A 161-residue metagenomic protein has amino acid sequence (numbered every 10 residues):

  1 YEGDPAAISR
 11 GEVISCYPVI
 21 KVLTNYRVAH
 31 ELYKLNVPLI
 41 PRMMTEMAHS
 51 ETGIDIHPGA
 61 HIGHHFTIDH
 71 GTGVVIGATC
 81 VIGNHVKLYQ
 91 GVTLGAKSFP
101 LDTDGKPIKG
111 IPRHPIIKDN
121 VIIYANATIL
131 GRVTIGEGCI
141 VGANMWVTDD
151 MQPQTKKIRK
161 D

Functional and structural regions predicted by a protein language model:
Y1-E46: Terminal amphipathic alpha-helical/low-complexity segments used for targeting or macromolecular assembly
H49-R159: Structural signal for interior beta-strand "rungs" in well-ordered beta-sheet cores of soluble enzyme domains
